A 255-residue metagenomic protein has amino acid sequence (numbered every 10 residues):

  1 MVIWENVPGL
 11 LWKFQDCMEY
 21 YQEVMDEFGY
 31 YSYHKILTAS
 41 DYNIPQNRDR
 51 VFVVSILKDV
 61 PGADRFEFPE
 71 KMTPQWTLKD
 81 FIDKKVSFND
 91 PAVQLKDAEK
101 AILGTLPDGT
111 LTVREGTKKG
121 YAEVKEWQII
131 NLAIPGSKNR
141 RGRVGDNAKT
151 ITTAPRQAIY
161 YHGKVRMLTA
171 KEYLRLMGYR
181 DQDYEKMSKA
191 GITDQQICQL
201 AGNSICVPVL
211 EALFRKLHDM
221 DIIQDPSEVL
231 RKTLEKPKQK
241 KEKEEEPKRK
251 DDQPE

Functional and structural regions predicted by a protein language model:
M1-T150, V165-R166: Class I S-adenosyl-L-methionine
Q94-E255: C-terminal target-recognition/interaction regions appended to catalytic cores
